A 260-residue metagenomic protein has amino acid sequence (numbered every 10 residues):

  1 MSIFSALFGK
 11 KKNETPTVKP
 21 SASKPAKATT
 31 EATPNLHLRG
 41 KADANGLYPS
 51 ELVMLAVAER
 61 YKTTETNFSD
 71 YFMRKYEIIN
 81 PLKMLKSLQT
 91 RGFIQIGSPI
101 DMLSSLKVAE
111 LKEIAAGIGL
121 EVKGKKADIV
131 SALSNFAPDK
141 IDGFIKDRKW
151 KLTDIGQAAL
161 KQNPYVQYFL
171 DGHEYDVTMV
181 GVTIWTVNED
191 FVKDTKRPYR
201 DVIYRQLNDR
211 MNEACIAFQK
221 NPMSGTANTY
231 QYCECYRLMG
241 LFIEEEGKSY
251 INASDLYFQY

Functional and structural regions predicted by a protein language model:
M1, A137, Y250-A253: Short linear sequence motifs
M1-K12: Polybasic, Ser/Thr-rich amphipathic helices
F4, K27-K193: Basic helix-extension-helix modules of the SAP/HeH family
N13-A32: Acidic, proline-/serine-/threonine-rich low-complexity intrinsically disordered repeat tracts
Y48, Y61, Y71, Y76 (+8 more regions): Sequence-level detector for tyrosine residue identity
S105, A109, S254-Q259: Amphipathic alpha-helical scaffolding segments
M179-I216, S224-K248, D255-Y260: Amphipathic alpha-helical repeat scaffolds of TPR domains
